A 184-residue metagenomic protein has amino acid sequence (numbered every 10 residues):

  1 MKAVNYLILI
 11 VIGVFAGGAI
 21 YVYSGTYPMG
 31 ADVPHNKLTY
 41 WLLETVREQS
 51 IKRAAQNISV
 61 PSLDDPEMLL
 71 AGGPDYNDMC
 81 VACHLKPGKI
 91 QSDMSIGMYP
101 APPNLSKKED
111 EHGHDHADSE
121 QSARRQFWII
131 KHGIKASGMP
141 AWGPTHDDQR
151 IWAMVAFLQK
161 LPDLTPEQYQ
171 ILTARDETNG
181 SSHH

Functional and structural regions predicted by a protein language model:
K2-L70, D93-M94, H116-A123, W142-F157 (+1 more regions): Periplasmic c-type cytochrome electron-transfer domains
P66-K89, Q126, H184: Sequence/structural segment immediately N-terminal to covalent heme-attachment motifs in c-type and related
N77, V81, K131-K135, A156-D163: Sec-exported extracytoplasmic/periplasmic mature domains
C83-I90, K131, G143-H146, Q159: Detector for the c-type heme attachment site
S92-G97, Y169: Short cysteine/histidine-rich zinc-coordinating motifs and their immediately flanking basic loops
A101: Residues that flank catalytic or metal-binding motifs in active/ligand-binding sites
K107-K131, G138: Glycine-rich active-site/cofactor-binding loop and its immediate structural neighborhood
T165-S181: Extracytoplasmic/periplasmic copper-protein system
